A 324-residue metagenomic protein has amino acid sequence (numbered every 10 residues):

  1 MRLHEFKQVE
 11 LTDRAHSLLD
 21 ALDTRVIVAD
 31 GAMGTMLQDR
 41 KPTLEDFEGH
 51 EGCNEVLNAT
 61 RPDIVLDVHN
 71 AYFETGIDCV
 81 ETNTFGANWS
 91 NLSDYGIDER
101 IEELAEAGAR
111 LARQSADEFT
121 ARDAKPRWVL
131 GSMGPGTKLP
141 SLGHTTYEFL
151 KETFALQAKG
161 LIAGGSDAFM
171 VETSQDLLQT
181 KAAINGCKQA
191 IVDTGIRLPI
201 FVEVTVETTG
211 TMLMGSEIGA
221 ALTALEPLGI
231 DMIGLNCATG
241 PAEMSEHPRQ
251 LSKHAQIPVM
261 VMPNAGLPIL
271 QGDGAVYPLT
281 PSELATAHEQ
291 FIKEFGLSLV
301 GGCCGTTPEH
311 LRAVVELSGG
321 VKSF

Functional and structural regions predicted by a protein language model:
M1-F324: Domain-level signal for soluble alpha/beta catalytic cores
